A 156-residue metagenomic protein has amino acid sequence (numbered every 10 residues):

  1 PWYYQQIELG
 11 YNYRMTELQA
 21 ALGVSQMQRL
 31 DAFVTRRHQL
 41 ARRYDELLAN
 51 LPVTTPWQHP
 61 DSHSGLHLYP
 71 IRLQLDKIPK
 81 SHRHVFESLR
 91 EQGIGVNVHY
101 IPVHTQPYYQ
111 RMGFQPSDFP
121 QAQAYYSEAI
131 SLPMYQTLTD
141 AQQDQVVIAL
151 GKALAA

Functional and structural regions predicted by a protein language model:
P1-A156: PLP-dependent aminotransferase class I/II
